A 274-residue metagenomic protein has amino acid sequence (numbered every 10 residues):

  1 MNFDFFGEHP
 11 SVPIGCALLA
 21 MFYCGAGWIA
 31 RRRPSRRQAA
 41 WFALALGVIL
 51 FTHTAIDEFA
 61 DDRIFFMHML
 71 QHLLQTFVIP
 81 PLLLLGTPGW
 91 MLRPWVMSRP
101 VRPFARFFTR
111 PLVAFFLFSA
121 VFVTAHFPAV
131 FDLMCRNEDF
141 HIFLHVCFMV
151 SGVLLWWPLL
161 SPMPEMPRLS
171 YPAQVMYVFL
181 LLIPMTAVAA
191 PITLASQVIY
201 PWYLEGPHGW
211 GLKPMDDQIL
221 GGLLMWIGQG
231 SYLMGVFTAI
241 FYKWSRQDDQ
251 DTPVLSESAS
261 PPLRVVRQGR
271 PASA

Functional and structural regions predicted by a protein language model:
M1-A274: Alpha-helical membrane segments of multi-pass proteins
